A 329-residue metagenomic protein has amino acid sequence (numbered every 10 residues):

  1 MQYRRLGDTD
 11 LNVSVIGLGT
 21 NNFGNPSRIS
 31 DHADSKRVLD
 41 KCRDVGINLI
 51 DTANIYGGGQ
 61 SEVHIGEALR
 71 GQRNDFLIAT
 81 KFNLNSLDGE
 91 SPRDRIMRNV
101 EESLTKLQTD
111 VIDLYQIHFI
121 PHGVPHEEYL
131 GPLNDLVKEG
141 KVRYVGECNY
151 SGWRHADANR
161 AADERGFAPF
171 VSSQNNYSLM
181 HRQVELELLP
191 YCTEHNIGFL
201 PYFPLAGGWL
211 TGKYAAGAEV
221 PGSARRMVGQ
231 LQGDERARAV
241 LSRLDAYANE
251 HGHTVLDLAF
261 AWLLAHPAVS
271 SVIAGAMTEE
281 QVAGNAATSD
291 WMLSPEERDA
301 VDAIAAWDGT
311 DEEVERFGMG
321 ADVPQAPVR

Functional and structural regions predicted by a protein language model:
M1, P221-A246, E250, A265-S270 (+2 more regions): Terminal-tail/helix-coil boundary detector
M1-F76, K138: N-terminal binding-site loop/beta-alpha segment at the start of enzyme catalytic domains that lines or forms
L6, L18, I50, I65 (+12 more regions): Conserved, mostly hydrophobic/aromatic
L11-I16, G46-L49, Q72-F76, T109-D113 (+5 more regions): Short, well-ordered coil/turn segments that N-cap beta-strands
T20, T52-N54, T80-F82, F119 (+4 more regions): A cross-domain feature marking catalytic cores of carbohydrate-active enzymes and several ubiquitous metabolic/repair
N22-S27, N85-E90, L210, Q281-G284: A short acidic, helix-capping loop that chelates divalent metal ions and anchors anionic groups
P26-S27, D40, L84-Q183, E187 (+1 more regions): Glycine/proline-rich, positively charged, aromatic-decorated active-site loop/lid region on the catalytic face
V184-V220, T254: Aromatic-lined glycan-binding groove of carbohydrate-active enzymes
